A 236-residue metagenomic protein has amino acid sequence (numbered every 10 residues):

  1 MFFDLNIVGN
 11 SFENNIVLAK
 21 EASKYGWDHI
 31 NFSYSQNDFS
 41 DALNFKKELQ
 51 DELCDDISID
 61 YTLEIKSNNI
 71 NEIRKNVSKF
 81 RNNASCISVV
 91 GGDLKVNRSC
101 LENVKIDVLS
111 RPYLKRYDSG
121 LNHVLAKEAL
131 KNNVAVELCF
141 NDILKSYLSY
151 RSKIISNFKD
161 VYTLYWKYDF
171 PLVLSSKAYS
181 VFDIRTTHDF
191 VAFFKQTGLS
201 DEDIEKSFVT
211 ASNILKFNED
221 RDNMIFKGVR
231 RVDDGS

Functional and structural regions predicted by a protein language model:
M1-F32, D38-I57, N71-S78, N82-N83 (+1 more regions): Charged catalytic cores and adjacent phosphate/nucleic-acid-binding surfaces used for phosphate/nucleic-acid chemistry
Y34-Q36, L63-S67, D93: Short glycine-rich, polar/acidic loop-and-turn segments at beta strand-coil junctions
D55-I65: Glycine-rich phosphate-binding "P-loop"
S88-V96: Ordered, amphipathic secondary-structure segments that act as subunit-interaction surfaces in large macromolecular
